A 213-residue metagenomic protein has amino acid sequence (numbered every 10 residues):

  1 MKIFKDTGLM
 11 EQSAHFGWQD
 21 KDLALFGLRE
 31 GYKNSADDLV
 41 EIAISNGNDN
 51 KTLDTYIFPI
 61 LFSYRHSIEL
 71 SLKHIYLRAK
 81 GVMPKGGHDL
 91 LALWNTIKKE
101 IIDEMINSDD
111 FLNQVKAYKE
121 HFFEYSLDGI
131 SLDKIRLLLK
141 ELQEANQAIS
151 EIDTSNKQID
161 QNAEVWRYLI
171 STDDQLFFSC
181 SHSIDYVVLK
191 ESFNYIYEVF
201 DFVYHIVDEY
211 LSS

Functional and structural regions predicted by a protein language model:
M1-S213: Domain-scale activation on soluble regions of proteins
